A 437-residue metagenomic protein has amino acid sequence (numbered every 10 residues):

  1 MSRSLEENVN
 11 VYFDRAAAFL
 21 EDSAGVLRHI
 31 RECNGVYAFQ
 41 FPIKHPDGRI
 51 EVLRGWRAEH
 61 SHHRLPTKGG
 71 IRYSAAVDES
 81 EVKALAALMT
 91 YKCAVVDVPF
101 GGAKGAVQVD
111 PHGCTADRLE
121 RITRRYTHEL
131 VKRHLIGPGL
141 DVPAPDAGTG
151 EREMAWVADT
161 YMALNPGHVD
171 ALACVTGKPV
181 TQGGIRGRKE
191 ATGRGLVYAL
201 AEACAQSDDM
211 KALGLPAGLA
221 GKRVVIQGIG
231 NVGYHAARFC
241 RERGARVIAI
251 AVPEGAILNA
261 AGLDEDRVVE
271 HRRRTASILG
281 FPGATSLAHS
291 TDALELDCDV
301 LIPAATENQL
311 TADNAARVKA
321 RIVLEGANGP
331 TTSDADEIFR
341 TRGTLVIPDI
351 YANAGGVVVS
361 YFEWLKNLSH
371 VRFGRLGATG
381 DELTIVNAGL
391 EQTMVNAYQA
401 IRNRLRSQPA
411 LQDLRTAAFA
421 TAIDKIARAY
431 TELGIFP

Functional and structural regions predicted by a protein language model:
S2-Q40: Short, Gly/Pro- and small/polar-rich lid/capping loops
R3-S4, A203-C204, R321-P437: Adenosine-phosphate binding glycine-rich loop
S4, N8-V11, V77-S80, C114-R125 (+18 more regions): Conserved active-site and cofactor/substrate-binding residues in soluble primary-metabolism enzymes
F39-D47, V52-P111: Glycine-rich, N-terminal phosphate-binding loop and its surrounding beta-alpha-beta segment
S74, A94-A220: Glycine/serine-rich phosphate-binding loop and adjoining beta1-alpha1 elements at the start of nucleotide-handling
G183-E295: Glycine-rich phosphate/diphosphate-binding loop of Rossmann-like nucleotide-binding domains
G255-V346: Rossmann-like adenosine-cofactor binding region
